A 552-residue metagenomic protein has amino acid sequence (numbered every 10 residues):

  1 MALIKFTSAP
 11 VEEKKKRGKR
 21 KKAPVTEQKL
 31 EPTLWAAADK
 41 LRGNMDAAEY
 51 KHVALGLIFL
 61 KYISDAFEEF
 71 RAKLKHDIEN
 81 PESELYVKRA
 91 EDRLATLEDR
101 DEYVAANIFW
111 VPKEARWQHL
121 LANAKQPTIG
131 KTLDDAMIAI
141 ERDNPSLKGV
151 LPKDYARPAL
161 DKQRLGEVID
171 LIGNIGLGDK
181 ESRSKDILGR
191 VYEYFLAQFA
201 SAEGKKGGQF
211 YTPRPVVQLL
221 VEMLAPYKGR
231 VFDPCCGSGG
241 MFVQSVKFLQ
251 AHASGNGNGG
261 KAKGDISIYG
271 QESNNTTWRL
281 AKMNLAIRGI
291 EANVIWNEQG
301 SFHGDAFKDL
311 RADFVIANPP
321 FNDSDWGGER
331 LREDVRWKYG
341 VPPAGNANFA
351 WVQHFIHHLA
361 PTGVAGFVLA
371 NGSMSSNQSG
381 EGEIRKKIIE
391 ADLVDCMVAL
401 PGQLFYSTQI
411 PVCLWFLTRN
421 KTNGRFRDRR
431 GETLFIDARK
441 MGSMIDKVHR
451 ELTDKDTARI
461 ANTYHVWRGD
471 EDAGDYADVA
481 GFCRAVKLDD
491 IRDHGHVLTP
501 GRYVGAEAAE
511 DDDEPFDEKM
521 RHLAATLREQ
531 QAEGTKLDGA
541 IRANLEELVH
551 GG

Functional and structural regions predicted by a protein language model:
M1-Y227, N293-A306, A399-G402, N420 (+2 more regions): Non-catalytic, mostly N-terminal accessory regions of nucleic-acid modification and defense proteins
F6, E31, D325, I356 (+1 more regions): Aromatic/glycine/proline-enriched transmembrane-helix motif characteristic of membrane-embedded glycan-assembly enzymes
K40, E49-Y62, S273-W278, P343-L417: Conserved Class I SAM-dependent methyltransferase catalytic core
N44, W326-N346, N371-G380, P401-S407 (+2 more regions): Short, contiguous acidic/charged loop-to-helix segments that flank catalytic cores in large enzymes
K206-A317, N322-W326, L331-K338, F349 (+4 more regions): Conserved S-adenosyl-L-methionine
V243, R279, A317-P319, F349-Q353 (+12 more regions): Feature representing long, continuous alpha-helical segments
Q250, A286, P320, H357-A360 (+10 more regions): Hydrophobic alpha-helix feature that most strongly marks membrane-spanning transmembrane helices and their immediate
R311-A312, D334-R336, N346-N348, T362-A370 (+6 more regions): Active-site lining segments that contact anionic ligands and/or coordinate catalytic metals
